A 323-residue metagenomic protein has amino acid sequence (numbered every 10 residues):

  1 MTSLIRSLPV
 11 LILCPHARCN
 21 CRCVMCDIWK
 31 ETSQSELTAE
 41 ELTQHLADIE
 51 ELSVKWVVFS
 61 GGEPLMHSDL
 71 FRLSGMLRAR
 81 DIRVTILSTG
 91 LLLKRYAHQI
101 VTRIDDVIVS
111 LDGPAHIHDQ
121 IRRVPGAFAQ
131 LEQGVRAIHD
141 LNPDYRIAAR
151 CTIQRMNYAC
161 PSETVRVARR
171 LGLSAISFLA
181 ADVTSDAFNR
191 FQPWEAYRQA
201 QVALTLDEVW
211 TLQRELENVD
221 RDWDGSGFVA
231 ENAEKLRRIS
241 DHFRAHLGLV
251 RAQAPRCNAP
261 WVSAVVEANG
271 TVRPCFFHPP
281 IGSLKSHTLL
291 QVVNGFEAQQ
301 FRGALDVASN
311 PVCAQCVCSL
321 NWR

Functional and structural regions predicted by a protein language model:
M1-Q99, R103-D106, L204, E208: Conserved alpha-helical substructure of the radical SAM core
M1-R6, W29, L247-N258, V265-R323: Flexible mid-to-C-terminal extensions adjoining Fe-S/redox cofactors in radical SAM and related proteins
C14, T32, L37, R80 (+6 more regions): Radical SAM enzyme [4Fe-4S]-AdoMet core and its adjacent flexible, acidic and glycine-rich loops/tails across
W29, S60, S110, L179 (+1 more regions): Conserved residues at the C-terminal ends of beta-strands
G62, G90, D112, A181 (+1 more regions): Flexible loop residues that form catalytic and substrate-binding hotspots at small-molecule/glycan-binding clefts
M66-H67, L93, Q154-Y158, G282: Alpha-helix N-cap/loop-to-helix initiation residues
